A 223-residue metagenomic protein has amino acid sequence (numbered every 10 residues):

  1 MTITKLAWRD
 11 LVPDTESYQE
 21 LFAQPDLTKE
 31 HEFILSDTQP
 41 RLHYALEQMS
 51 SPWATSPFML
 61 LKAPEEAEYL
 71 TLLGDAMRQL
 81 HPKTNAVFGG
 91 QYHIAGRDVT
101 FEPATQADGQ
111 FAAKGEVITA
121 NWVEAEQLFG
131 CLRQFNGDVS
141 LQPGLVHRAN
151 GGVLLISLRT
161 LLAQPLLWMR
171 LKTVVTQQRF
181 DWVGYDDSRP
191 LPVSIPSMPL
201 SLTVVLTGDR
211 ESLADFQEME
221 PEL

Functional and structural regions predicted by a protein language model:
M1-E218: Conserved ASCE/P-loop NTPase catalytic core
